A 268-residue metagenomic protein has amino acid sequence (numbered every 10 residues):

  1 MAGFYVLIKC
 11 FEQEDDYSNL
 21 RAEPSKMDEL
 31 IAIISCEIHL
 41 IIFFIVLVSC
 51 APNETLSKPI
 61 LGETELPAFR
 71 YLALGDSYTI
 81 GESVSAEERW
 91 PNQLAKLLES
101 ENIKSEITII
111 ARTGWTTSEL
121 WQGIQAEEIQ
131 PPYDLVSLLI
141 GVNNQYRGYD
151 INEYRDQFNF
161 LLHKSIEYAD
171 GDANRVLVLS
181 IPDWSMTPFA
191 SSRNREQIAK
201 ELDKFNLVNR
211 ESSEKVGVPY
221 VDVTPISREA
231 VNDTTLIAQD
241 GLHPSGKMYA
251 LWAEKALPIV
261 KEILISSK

Functional and structural regions predicted by a protein language model:
A2-L7: Extreme N-terminal basic, low-complexity initiation segments that serve as generic localization/processing leaders
D16-N19: Intrinsic-disorder-associated, low-complexity terminal segments enriched in Asp/Asn/His/Tyr and depleted of Lys/Arg
A51-T113, G123-P132: Serine-esterase "nucleophile elbow" of acetyl-processing enzymes
Q122-K268: Alpha-helical cap/lid subdomain in secreted, periplasmic, or secretory-pathway luminal O-acyl-processing enzymes
